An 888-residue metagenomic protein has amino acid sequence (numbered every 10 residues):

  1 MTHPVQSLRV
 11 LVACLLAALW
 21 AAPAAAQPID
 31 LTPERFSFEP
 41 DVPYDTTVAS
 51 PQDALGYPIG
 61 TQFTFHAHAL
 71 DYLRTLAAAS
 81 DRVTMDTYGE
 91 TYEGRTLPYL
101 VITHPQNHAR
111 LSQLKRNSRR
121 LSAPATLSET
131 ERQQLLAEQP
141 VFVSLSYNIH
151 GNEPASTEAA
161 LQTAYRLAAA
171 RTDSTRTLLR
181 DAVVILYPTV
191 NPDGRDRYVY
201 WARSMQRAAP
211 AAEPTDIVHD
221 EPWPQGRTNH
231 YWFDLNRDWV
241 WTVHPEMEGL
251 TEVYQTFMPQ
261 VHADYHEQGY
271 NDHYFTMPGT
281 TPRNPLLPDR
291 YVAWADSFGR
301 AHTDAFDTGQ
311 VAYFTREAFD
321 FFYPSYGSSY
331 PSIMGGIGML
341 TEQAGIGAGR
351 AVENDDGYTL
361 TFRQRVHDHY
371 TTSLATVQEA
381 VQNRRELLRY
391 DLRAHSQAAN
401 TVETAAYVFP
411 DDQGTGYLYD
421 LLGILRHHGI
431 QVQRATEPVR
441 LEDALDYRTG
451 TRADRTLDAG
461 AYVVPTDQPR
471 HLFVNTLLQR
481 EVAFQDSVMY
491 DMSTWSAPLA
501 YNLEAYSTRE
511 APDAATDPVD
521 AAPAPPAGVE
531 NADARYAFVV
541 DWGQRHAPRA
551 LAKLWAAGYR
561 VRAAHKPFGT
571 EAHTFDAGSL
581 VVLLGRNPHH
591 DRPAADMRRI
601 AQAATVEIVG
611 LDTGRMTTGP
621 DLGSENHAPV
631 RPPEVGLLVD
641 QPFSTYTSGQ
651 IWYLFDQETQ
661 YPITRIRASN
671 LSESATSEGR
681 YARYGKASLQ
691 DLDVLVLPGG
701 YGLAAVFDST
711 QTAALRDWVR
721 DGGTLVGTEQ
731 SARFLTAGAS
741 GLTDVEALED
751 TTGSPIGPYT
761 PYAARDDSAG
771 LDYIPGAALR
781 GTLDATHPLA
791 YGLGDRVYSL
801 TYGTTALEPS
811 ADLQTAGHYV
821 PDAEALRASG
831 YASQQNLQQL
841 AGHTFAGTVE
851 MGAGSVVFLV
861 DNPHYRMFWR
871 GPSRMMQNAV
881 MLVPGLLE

Functional and structural regions predicted by a protein language model:
M1-V12: Bacterial N-terminal signal peptides that target proteins for export
L15-A18: Repetitive helical segments and hydrophobic/amphipathic motifs
W20-P23: N-terminal signal peptide c-region/cleavage motif recognized by signal peptidases
Q27-P154, E158-A182, Y231, R237 (+8 more regions): Intrinsic-disorder/low-complexity accessory segments
L179-Y198, G776: Short, conserved secondary-structure transition motifs
Y187-P192, A202, Y265-D272, S731: Short, solvent-exposed turn/loop segments enriched in Gly/Ser/Thr/Pro and often Arg
D196-E213: Aromatic- and acidic-residue-enriched segments that line the glycan-binding/catalytic groove of carbohydrate-active
P214-F233: Aromatic- and acidic-residue-enriched carbohydrate-binding clefts of CAZyme catalytic domains
